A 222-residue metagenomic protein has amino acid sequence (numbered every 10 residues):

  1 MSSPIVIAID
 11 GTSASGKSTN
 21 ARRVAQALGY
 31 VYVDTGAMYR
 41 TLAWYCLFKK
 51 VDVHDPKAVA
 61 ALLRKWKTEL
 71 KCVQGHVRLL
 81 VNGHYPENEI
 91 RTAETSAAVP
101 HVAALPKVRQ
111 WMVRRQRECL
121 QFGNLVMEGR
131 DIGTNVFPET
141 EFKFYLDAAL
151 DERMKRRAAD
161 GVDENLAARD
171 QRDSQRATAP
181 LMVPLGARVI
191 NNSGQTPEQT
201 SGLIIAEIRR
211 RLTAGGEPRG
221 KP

Functional and structural regions predicted by a protein language model:
S2-V6, Q121-F122: Pre-Walker A (Motif I) flank of P-loop NTPase domains
I9: Hydrophobic anchor at the beta1->P-loop junction of P-loop NTPases
A14: Walker A (P-loop) phosphate-binding loop of P-loop NTPases
K17: Conserved lysine of the Walker
N20: Hydrophobic positions on the alpha1 helix immediately C-terminal to the Walker A/P-loop
Q26-R91: N-terminal phosphate/diphosphate-binding loop that engages ATP/GTP or pyrophosphate donors across diverse enzyme folds
K71, Q116-G123, R130-E139, A159-A206: Small-molecule kinase domains that catalyze NTP-dependent phosphoryl transfer to phosphate-bearing small molecules
E87-A159: ATP-dependent NMP and nucleoside kinases share a basic, alpha-helical "lid"
